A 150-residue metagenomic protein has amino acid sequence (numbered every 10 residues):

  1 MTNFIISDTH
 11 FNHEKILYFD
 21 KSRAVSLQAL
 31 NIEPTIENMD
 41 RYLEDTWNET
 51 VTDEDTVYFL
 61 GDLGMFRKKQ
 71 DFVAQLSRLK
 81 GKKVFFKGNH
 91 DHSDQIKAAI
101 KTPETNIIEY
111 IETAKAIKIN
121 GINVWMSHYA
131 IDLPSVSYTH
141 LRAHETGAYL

Functional and structural regions predicted by a protein language model:
M1-F4, K118-V124: Beta-strand-turn-beta hairpins that frame and shape the catalytic cleft of phosphate-ester-processing enzymes
T2-I6, F11-A114: Core catalytic region of metal-dependent phosphoesterases/phosphodiesterases, especially metallo-beta-lactamase-like
I16-L17, I96-A98, H128-Y129, S135-Y138: A short secondary-structure junction signal
R41-E49, M126-S137: Pre-active-site segment of Zn-dependent metallo-hydrolases
P103-T105, N120, I131: Long, low-complexity, intrinsically disordered segments enriched in glycines and aromatic residues
T139-T146: Conserved small/polar residues in nucleotide/adenosyl-binding loops
